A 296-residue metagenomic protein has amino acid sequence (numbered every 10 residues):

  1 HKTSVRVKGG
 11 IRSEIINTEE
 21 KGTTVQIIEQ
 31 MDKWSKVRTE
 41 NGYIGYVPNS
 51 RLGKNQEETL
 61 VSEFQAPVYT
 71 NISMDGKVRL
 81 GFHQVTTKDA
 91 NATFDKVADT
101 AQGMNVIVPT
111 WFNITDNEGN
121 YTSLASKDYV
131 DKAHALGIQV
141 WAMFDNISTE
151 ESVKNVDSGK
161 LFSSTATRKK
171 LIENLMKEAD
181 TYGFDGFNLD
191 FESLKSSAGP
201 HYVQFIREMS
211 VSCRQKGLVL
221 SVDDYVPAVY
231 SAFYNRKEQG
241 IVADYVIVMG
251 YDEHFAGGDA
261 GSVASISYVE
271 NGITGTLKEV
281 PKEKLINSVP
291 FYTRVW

Functional and structural regions predicted by a protein language model:
H1-T18, Q26, R38-K77: Boundary regions of SH3-family modules and the immediately adjacent low-complexity/disordered segments in eukaryotic
D32-K36: Short aromatic-glycine-enriched beta-strand elements
T59-K169: Glycan-recognition patch characteristic of GH18 chitinases/ENGases and related GlcNAc/peptidoglycan-binding proteins
R79-H83, N105-P109, V140-F144, F187-L189 (+3 more regions): Hydrophobic faces of well-ordered beta-strands that scaffold small-molecule active sites in alpha/beta enzyme cores
H83-T86, F112, D145-I147, E192-L194 (+3 more regions): Active-site beta-loop-alpha junctions enriched in small/polar residues
N117-L124, E173, G199-W296: Substrate-binding surface in catalytic domains of secreted glycosidases
S148-K177, T181, I247-G257: Active-site-adjacent "subsite" loops/lids of carbohydrate-active enzymes
